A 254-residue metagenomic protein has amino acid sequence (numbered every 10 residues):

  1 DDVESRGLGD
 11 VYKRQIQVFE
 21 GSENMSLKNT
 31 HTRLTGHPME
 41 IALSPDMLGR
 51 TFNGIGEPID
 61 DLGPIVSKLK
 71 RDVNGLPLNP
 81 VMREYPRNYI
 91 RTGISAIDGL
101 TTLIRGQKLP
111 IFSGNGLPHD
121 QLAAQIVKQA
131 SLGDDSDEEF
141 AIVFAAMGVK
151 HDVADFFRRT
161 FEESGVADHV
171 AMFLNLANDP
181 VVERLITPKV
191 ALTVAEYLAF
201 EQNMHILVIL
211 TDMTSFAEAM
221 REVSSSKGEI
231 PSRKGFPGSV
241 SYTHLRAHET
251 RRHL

Functional and structural regions predicted by a protein language model:
D2-Y12, H244, R251-L254: Single conserved hydrophobic/aromatic residue that forms the stacking wall/gate of nucleotide- or nucleobase-binding
K13-G21: A generic structural motif
S22-E23, P38-M39, G56-P58, G116-P118 (+3 more regions): Conserved nucleotide-binding/hydrolysis micro-motifs of P-loop NTPases
S26, H31-L69: Interdomain "pre-motor" coupling segment immediately N-terminal to P-loop NTPase/helicase cores
T32, D60-Q107, A124-Q125, A167-L176 (+1 more regions): P-loop NTPase nucleotide-binding/switch module
I94, G99-A145, V149, L192: P-loop NTPase nucleotide-binding module
P118-Q121, I126, D137-F140, L185-R246 (+1 more regions): Conserved P-loop NTPase nucleotide-binding/switch module
H151-V194, K227-I230: Nucleotide-state-sensitive switch-loop elements of NTP-binding domains
